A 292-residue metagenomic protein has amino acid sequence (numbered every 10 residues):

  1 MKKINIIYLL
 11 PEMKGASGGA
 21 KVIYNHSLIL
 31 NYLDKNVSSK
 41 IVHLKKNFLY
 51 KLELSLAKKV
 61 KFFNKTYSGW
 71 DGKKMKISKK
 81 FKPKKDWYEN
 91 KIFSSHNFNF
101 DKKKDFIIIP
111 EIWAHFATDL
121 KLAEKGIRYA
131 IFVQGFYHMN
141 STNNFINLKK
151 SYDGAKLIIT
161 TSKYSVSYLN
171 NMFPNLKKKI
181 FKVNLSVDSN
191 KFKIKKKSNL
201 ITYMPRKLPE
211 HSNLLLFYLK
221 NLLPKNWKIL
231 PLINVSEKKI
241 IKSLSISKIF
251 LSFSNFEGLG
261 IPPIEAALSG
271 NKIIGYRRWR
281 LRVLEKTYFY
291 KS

Functional and structural regions predicted by a protein language model:
L10-V22, E210: A short, glycine/small-residue-rich beta-strand->loop->alpha-helix junction that serves as a flexible
V22, S165-M172, K179-I240: Conserved catalytic-core segment of nucleotide-activated headgroup transferases in glycan assembly
T66-G154: Extended catalytic core of nucleotide-activated donor transferases of GT-like folds
F116-D119, S141, A155-K177, N213-L214: A short, active-site helix/loop in glycosyltransferases that binds the activated sugar's phosphate group
K193, R277-S292: Short acidic/histidine- and often glycine-rich active-site loop of Leloir-type glycosyltransferases that engages
N255: Aromatic "clamp/platform" in nucleotide-sugar-dependent glycosyltransferases that forms part of the donor/acceptor
K272-G275: Short hydrophobic beta-strand element within catalytic cores of glycosyltransferases and related nucleotide-activated
